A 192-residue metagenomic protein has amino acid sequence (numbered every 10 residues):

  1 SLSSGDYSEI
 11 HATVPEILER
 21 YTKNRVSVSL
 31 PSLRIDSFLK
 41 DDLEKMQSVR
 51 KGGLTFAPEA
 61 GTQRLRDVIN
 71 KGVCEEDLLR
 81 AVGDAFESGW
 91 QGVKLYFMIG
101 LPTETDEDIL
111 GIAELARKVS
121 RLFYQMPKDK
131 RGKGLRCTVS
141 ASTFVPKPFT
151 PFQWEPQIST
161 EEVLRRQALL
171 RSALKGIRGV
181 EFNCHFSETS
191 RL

Functional and structural regions predicted by a protein language model:
S1-R136: Conserved SAM/AdoMet-binding glycine-rich loop
I109-L192: Auxiliary Fe-S-binding modules of radical SAM enzymes
